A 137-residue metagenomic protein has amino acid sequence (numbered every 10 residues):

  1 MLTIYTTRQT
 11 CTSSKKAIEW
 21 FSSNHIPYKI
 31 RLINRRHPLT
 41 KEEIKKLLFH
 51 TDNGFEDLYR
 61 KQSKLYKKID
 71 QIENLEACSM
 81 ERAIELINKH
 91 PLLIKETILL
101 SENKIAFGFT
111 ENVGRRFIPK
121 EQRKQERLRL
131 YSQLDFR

Functional and structural regions predicted by a protein language model:
M1-S23, Y28-R31: Local sequence-structure signature of Cys/Sec-based thiol-disulfide redox active-site neighborhoods
R36-R137: Thiol/selenol-based redox catalytic cores and closely related redox-interacting motifs
